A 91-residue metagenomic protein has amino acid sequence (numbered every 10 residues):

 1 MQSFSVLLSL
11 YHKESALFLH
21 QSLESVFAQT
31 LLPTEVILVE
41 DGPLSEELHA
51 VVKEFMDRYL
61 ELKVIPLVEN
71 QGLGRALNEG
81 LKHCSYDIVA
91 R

Functional and structural regions predicted by a protein language model:
S3-L7, E35: Cell-envelope/extracellular polymer assembly enzymes that use nucleotide-activated donors
L8-H12, E40: Short beta-strand/turn micro-motifs composed of small residues that flank or help shape donor/cofactor-binding pockets
K13-A28: Short, well-formed alpha-helical segments that are part of the catalytic scaffolds of diverse glycosyltransferases
K13-S15, S45, Q71-L73: Flexible, glycine-rich phosphate/dinucleotide-binding loops and adjacent beta-alpha linkers at cofactor/substrate
L17, L48-H49, A76: Short glycine-/acidic-enriched loop or helix-start segments at secondary-structure transitions that form or flank
F27-P66: Acidic donor-binding segment of Leloir-type glycosyltransferases
L67-C84: Glycine-rich, basic loop-to-helix element that forms the pyrophosphate-binding segment of sugar-nucleotide handling
V89: Short aromatic/hydrophobic "clamp" motif used to bind/position activated sugar donors
